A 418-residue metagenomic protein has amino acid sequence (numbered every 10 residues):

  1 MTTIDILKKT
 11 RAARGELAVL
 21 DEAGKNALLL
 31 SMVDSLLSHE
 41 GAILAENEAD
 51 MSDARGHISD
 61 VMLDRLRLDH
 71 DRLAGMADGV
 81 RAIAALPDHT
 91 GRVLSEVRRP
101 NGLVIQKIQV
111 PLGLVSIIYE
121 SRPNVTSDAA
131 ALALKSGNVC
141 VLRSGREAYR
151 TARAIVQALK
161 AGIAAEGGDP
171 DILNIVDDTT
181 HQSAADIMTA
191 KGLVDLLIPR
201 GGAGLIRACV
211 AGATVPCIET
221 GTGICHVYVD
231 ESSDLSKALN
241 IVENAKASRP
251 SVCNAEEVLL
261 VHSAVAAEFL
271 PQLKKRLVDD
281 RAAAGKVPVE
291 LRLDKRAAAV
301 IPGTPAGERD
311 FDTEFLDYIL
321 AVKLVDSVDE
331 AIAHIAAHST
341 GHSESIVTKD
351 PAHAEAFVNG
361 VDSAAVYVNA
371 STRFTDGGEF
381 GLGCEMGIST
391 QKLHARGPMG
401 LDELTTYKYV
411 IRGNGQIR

Functional and structural regions predicted by a protein language model:
M1-I105, L132: N-terminal Rossmann-like NAD(P)+-binding subdomain of aldehyde/semialdehyde dehydrogenases
A13-L20, S35-H39, D50, A54 (+14 more regions): Change "in soluble alpha/beta enzymes" to "in soluble alpha/beta proteins
A18-V19, E231, L324, V347: A structural signal for short, well-ordered beta-strand elements
E22-N26, E166-L173, R249-A255, A283-R296 (+4 more regions): Flexible, glycine/charged-enriched surface loops at secondary-structure junctions
A85, V93-S236: Rossmann-like NAD(P) dinucleotide-binding subdomain of oxidoreductase/dehydrogenase enzymes
E120-N124, D128-V139, A158-A161, A165 (+2 more regions): ALDH superfamily catalytic-core signature
G307-R418: Conserved C-terminal structural/oligomerization subdomain of aldehyde/semialdehyde dehydrogenase
